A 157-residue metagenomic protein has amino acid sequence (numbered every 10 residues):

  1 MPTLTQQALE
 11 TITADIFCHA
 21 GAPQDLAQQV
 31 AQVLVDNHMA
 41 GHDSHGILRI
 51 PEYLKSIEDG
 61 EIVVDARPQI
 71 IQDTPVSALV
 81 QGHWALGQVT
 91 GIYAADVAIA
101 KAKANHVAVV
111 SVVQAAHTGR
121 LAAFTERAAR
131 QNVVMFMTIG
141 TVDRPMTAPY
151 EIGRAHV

Functional and structural regions predicted by a protein language model:
M1-A20: Generic N-terminal amphipathic, Lys/Arg-enriched alpha-helix
A22-A27: Helix N-cap / loop-to-helix initiation motif
H45-I99: Active-site cofactor/substrate anionic-group-binding motifs, chiefly glycine- and Lys/Arg-rich phosphate-binding loops
V80, K103, A108-Q114, M135-I139: General beta-strand structural signal in soluble alpha/beta enzymes
I99, V112-V113, H117-L121: Active-site pocket-lining segments that scaffold enzyme catalytic pockets across diverse folds
Q114-T118, I139-P145, P149-E151: Acidic, glycine-rich active-site loops and adjacent beta-strand->loop/helix elements that engage anionic groups
A155-V157: Conserved small/polar residues in nucleotide/adenosyl-binding loops
